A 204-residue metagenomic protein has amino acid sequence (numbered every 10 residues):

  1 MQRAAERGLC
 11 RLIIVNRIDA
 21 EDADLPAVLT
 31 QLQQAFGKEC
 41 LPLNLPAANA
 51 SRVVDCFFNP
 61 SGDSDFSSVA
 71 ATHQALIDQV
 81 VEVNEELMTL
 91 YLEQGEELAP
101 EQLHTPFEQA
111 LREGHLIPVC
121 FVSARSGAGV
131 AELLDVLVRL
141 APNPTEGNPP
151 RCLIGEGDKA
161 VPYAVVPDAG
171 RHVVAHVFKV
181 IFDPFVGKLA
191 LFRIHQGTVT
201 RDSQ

Functional and structural regions predicted by a protein language model:
M1-Q204: Structural and coupling elements of P-loop NTPases
